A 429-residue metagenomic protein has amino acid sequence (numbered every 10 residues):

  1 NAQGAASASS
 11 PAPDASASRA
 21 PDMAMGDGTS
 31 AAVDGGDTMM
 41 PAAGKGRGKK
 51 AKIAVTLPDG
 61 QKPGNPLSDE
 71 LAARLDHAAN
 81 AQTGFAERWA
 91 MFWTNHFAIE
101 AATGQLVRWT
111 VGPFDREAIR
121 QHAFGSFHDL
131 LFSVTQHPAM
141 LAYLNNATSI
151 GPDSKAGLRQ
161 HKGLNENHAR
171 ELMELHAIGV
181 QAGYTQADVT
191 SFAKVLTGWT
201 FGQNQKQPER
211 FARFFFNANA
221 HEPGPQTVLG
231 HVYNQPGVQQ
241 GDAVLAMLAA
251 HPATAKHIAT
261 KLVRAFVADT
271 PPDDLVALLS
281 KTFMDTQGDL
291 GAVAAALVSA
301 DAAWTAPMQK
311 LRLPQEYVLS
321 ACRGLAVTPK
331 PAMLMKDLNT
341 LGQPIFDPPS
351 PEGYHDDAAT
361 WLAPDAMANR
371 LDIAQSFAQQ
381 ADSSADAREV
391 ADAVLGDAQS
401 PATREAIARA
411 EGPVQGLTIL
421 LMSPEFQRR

Functional and structural regions predicted by a protein language model:
N1-Q3, S7-A12, S18, M25 (+3 more regions): Flexible, low-complexity segments enriched for small/polar residues
A24-L57, G64, R74, V107-L338: Active-site substrate-binding loop specific to GH73 endo-beta-N-acetylglucosaminidase modules in bacterial autolysins
P58-K62, D69-E87, M91: Structured, charged N-terminal subsegments at the starts of enzyme catalytic cores and at intra-chain domain/subunit
N80-F85, G163, G183-Q186, L248-T254 (+1 more regions): Structural motif
W93, G104-L106: Active-site metal-coordination segments of metallo-dependent hydrolases
H96-F97: Residues forming anionic-ligand binding surfaces in small-molecule and nucleic-acid pockets of primarily soluble enzymes
E100: Mobile, glycine- and charge-enriched loop segments and immediately flanking short secondary-structure elements within
T103, A182-G183, P401: Substrate-binding/catalytic groove segments of enzymes that remodel or degrade extracellular structural polymers
